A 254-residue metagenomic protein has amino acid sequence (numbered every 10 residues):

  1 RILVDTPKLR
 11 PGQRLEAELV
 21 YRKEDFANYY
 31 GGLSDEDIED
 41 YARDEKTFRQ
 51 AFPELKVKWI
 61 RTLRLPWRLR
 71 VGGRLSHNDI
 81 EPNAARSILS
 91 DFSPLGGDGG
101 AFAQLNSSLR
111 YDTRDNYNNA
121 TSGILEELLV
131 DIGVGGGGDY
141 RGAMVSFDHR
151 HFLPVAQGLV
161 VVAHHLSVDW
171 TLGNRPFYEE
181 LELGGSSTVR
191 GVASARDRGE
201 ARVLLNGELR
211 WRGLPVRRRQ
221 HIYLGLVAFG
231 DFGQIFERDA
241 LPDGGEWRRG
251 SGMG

Functional and structural regions predicted by a protein language model:
R1-A101, N106: Gram-negative/organellar outer-membrane beta-barrel architecture
R10, E182-L183, V189, R248-G252: Intrinsically disordered, low-complexity segments enriched in small/polar residues
S34-D35, S87, E126, S194 (+2 more regions): Polar low-complexity intrinsically disordered regions enriched in Ser/Thr and small residues
Q50-F52, H221, R248: Short solvent-exposed loop/turn micro-motifs enriched in small/polar/acidic residues
P66-W67, L109, G158-V160, G252-G254: A generic structural signal for ordered secondary structure
S93-D98, F102-F232, F236-D239, G244: C-terminal outer-membrane beta-barrel translocator/porin domains of Gram-negative envelope proteins and their
A240-G254: C-terminal beta-signal and terminal closure region of outer-membrane beta-barrel proteins
